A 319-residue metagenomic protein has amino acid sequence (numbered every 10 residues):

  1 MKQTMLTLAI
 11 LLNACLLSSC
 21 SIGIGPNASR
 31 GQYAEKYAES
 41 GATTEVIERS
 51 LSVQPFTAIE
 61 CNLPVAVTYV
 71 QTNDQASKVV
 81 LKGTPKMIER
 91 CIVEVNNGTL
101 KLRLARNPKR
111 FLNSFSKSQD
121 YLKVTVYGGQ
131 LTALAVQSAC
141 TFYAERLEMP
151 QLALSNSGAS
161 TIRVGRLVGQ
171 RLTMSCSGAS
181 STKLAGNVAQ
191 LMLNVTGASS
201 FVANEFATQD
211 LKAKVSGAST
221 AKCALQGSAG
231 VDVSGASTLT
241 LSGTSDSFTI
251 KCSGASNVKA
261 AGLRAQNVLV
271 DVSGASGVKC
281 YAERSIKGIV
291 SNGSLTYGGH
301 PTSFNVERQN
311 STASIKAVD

Functional and structural regions predicted by a protein language model:
M1-S18: Sec-dependent bacterial lipoprotein signal peptides
C20-S157, R163-S175, K183-M192, V202 (+3 more regions): Acidic (Asp/Glu) and glycine-rich low-complexity loops/linkers that are typically intrinsically disordered
L184-G186, F201-D319: Short, surface-exposed interaction patches in beta-rich subdomains that mediate adhesion/assembly near membranes
